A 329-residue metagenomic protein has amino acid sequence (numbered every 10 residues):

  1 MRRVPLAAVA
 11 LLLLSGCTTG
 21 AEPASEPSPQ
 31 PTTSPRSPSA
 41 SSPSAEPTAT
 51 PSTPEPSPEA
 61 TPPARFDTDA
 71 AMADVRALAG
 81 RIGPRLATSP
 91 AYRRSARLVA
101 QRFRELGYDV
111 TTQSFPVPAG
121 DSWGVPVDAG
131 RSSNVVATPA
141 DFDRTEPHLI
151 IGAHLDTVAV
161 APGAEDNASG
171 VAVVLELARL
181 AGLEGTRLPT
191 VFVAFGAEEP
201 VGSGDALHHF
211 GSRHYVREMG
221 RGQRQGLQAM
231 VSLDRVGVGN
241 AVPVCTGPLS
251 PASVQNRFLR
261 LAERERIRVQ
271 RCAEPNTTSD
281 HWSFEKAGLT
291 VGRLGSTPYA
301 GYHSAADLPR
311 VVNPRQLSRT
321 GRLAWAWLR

Functional and structural regions predicted by a protein language model:
M1-S15: Sec-dependent bacterial lipoprotein signal peptides
C17-A21: Bacterial signal peptide processing site
E22-P63: Ser/Thr-rich, Proline-interspersed low-complexity disordered segments
P51-A96, L106, D156, L233-D234 (+1 more regions): N-terminal capping segment at the start of a domain
A77-A140: A non-catalytic alpha/beta surface segment that caps or lines the substrate-entry region of metallo-dependent hydrolase
P84, D109, P116-A119, F142-R144 (+6 more regions): Solvent-exposed loop/turn segments at secondary-structure junctions within structured extracellular/periplasmic domains
V158-R257, L261, I267, A273: Acidic/histidine-rich catalytic neighborhood of metal-dependent amide-processing enzymes
A229, V236-R329: Active-site-adjacent substrate-binding region of metalloamidase/peptidase-like peptide-processing proteins
